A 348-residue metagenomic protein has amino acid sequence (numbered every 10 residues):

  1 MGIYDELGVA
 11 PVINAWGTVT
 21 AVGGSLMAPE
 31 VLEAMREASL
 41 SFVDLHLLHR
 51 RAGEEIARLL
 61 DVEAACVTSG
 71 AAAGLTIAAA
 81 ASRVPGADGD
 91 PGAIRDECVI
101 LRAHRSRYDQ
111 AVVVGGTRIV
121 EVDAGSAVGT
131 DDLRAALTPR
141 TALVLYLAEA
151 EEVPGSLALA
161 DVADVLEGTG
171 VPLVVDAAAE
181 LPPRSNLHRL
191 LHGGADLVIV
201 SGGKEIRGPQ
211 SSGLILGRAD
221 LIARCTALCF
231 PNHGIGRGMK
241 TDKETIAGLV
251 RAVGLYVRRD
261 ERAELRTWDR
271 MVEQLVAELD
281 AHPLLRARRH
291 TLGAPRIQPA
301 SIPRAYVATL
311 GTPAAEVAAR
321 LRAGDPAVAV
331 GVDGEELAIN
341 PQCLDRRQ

Functional and structural regions predicted by a protein language model:
M1-V22, L26, R51-T68, A72-Y256 (+1 more regions): Conserved PLP-enzyme active-site core in the AAT-like
I3, E278-Q348: Conserved C-terminal alpha-helix-loop-beta "cap" of PLP-dependent enzymes that closes/shapes the active-site mouth
P11-A21, P29-S39, A300-Y306: Generic N-terminal amphipathic, Lys/Arg-enriched alpha-helix
A34, R237-P299, P303: Structural motif of enzymes handling amino- and sulfur-group chemistry
M35, G202, I339: Alpha-helical metal-binding/catalytic segments enriched in His/Glu/Asp
R36-L48, I215: An acidic intrinsically disordered interaction segment
F42, E151-E152, E180, A314 (+1 more regions): Short strand->helix junction
H49, W268, V272, A314-A318: Generic alpha-helical secondary structure
